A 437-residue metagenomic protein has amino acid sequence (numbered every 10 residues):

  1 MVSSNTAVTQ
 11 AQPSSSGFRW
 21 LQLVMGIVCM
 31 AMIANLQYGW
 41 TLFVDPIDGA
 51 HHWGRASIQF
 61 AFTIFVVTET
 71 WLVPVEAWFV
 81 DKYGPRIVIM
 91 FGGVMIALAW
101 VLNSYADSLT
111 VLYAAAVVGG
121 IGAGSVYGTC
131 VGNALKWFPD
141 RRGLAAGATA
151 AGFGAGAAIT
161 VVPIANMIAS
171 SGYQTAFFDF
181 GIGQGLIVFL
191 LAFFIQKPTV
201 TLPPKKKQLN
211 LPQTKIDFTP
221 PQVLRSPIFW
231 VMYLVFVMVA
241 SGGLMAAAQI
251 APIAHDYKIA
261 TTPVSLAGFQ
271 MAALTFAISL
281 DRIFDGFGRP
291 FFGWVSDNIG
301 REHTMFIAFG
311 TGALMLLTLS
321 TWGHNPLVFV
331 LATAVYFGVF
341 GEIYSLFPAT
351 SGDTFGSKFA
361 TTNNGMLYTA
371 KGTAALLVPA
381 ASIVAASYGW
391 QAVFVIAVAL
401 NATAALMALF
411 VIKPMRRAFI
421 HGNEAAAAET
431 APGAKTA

Functional and structural regions predicted by a protein language model:
A31, A99, T110-G124, V237 (+1 more regions): Hydrophobic core of transmembrane alpha-helices in multi-pass small-molecule transporters, especially MFS/SLC-type
W40-V44, L224-F292: Extracytoplasmic gate region of multi-pass secondary transporters
I47, S125-F138, A146, E342-F355: Intracellular juxtamembrane helix-capping segments at the cytosolic ends of symmetry-related transmembrane helices
I47-D48, F79-V80, I159-S171, A254-H255 (+2 more regions): Interfacial helix-cap and linker-helix signal at transmembrane-aqueous boundaries of multi-pass secondary transporters
W71-L109, S296-E302: Conserved MFS/SLC helix-loop-helix module at the cytosolic interface between two early adjacent transmembrane helices
F153-T199: Helix-loop-helix hairpin linking two adjacent transmembrane segments in secondary transporters
K197-D217, A418-E429: Flexible cytoplasmic inter-helical loops of multi-pass small-molecule transporters
A273-T350: C-terminal transmembrane helical hairpin of 12-TM major facilitator-type secondary transporters
